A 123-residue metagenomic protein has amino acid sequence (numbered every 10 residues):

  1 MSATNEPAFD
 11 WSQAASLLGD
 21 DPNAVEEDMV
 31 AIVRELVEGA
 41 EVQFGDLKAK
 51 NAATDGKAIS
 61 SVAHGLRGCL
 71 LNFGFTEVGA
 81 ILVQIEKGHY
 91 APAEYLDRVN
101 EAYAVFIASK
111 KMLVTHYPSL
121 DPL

Functional and structural regions predicted by a protein language model:
M1-S61, G65-R67, L71-L123: Two-component system phosphorelay core
